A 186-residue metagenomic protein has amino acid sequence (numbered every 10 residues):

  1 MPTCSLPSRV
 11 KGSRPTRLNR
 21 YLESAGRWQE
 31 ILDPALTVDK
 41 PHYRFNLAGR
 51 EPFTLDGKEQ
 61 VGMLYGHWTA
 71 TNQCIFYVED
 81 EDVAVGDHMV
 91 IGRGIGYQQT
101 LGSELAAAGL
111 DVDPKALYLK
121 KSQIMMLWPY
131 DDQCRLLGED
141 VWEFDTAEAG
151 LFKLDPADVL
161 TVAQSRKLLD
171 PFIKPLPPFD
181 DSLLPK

Functional and structural regions predicted by a protein language model:
M1-E30, P34, D181-K186: Short, low-complexity N-terminal intrinsically disordered segments enriched in polar/charged residues
M1-S5, N72-I75, E79-K186: A beta-strand edge to alpha-helix "cap/lid" segment located at domain peripheries
S8, D56-G57, T161: Secondary-structure junction/capping motif
R17-N19, L32, L36-V38, L64 (+3 more regions): Broad hydrophobic/π-residue packing in well-ordered secondary structure
R20, D56-Q60, K120: Soluble or luminal CAZymes and related metallo-dependent hydrolases
R20, G49-F53, V112, A116: Conserved aromatic-histidine-acidic binding/catalytic patches
G26-E104: A solvent-exposed, acidic/Ser-Thr-rich amphipathic alpha-helical stretch
